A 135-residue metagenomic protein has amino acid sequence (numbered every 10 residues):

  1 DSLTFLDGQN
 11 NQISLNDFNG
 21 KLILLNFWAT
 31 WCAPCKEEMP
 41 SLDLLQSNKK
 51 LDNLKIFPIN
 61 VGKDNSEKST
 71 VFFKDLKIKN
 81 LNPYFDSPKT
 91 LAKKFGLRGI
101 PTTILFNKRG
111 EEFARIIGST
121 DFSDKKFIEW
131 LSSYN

Functional and structural regions predicted by a protein language model:
D1, I23, I100-P101: Short loop/turn microsegments at loop-to-beta-strand junctions
D1-L15: N-terminal "domain-start" segment that seeds a small globular fold
S14-K36: Short active-site neighborhood of thiol/selenol oxidoreductases, capturing the structured segment around
F18-K21, L51, I78-N80, L97-R98: Active-site acidic short loop of glycosyltransferases
N26, P58-N60, R115-I117: Soluble periplasmic/extracytoplasmic beta-strand elements of cell-envelope proteins
K36-L76, S87-K94: Structural microenvironment flanking redox-active thiols in thiol-disulfide oxidoreductases
V71-K79, D86-S132: Thiol/disulfide oxidoreductase modules built on the thioredoxin-like
